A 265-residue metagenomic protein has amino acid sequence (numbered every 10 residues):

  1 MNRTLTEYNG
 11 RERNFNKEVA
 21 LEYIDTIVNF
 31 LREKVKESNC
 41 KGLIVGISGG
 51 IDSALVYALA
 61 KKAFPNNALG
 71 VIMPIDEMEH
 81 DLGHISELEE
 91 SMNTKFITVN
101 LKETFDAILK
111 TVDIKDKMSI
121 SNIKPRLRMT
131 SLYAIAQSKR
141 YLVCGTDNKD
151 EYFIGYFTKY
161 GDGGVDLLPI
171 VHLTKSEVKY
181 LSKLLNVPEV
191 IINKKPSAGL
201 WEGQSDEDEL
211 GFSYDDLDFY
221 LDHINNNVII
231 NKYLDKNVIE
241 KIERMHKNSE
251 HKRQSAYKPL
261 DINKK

Functional and structural regions predicted by a protein language model:
N2-L43, K62, N66-L69, D76-E77 (+5 more regions): ATP/NTP-dependent adenylation/nucleotidyl-transfer catalytic domains that generate, transfer, or process NMP-activated
G50: Conserved G/P- and acidic residue-centered "switch" motifs that form tight phosphate/ATP-binding loops in soluble
S53-Y57, E79-S86: Short, surface-exposed alpha-helical segments at coil->helix boundaries
L55, L82, I108, F153-Y156: Short glycine-/acidic-enriched loop or helix-start segments at secondary-structure transitions that form or flank
T104, K149-E151: Conserved nucleotide-binding/hydrolysis micro-motifs of P-loop NTPases
R126, T130: Catalytic-core regions of hydrolytic enzymes
